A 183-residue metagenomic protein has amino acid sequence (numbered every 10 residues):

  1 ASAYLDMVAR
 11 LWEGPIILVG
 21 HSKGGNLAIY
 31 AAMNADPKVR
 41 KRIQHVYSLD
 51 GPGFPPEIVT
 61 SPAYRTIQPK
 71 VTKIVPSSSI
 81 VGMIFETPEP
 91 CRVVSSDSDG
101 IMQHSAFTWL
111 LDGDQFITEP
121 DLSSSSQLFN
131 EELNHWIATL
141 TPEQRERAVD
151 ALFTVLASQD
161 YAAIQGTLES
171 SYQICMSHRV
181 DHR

Functional and structural regions predicted by a protein language model:
S2-P15, P37-R183: Alpha/beta hydrolase fold serine-hydrolase catalytic domain that processes acyl esters and thioesters
V19-G24, A28: Gly/Ala-rich beta-loop-alpha elbow adjacent to hydrolase catalytic centers
L27-P37: Short glycine-enriched nucleophile-adjacent loop and the immediately C-terminal alpha-helix near the catalytic center
